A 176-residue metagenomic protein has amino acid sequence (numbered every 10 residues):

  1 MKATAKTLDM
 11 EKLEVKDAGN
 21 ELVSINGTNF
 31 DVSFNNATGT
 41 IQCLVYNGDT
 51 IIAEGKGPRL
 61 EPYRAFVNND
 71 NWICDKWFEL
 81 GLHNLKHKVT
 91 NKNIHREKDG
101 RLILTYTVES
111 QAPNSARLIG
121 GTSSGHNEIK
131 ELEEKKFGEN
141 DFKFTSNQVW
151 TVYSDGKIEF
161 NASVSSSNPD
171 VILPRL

Functional and structural regions predicted by a protein language model:
M1, V15, I25, L44 (+4 more regions): Generic structural hydrophobic/aromatic packing signal, biased to beta-strands
M1-F34, E159-F160: Carbohydrate-binding surfaces of carbohydrate-active enzymes
T7-D9, D17-G19, N26, T38 (+3 more regions): Residues that act as N-cap/strand-start positions at coil-to-secondary-structure junctions
A18, I25, E97-D99, E139-D141 (+1 more regions): Surface-exposed coil/turn segments at beta-strand junctions on protein surfaces, enriched
E21-E134: Acidic-aromatic substrate-binding/catalytic surfaces of carbohydrate-active enzymes
A37-Q42, Y46-I51, I119-E134, E139-L176: Acidic (Asp/Glu-rich), glycine- and aromatic
